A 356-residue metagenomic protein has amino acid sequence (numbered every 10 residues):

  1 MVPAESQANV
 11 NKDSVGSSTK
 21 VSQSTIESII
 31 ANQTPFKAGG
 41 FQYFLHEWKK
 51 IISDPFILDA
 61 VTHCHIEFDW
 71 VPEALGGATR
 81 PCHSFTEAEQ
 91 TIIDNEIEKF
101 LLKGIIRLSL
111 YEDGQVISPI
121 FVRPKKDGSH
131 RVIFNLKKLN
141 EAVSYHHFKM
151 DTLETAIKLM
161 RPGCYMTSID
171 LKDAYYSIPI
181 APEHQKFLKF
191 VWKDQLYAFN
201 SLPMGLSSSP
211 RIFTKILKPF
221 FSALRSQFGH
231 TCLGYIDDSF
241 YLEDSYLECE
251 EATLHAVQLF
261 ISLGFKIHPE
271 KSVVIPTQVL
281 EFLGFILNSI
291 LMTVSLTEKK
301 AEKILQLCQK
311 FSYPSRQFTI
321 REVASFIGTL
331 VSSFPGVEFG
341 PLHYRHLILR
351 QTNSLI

Functional and structural regions predicted by a protein language model:
N9, D13-F148, Q195, G234-D237 (+1 more regions): Reverse-transcribing Pol proteins
P55-I57, S109, P210-F260, P269: Active-site palm subdomain of RNA-directed nucleic acid polymerases
C82-I93, I106-G114, K126, A142-H146 (+8 more regions): Conserved, non-catalytic sequence blocks in retroelement Pol enzymes and Pol-derived host proteins
E112, I120-S129, D151-Y165, R225-S226: A short acidic-Thr-Gly-centered motif at the start of a beta-strand
D127-N140, A156-I180, F318, E322-I327: Conserved catalytic palm subdomain of right-hand nucleotidyl-transferase polymerases, strongest for RNA-directed enzymes
N135, D170-K172, G205, Q227-Y246 (+3 more regions): Catalytic palm active-site di-aspartate
S144, V274-I356: C-terminal reverse transcriptase regions that engage the nucleic-acid substrate
C164, Y175, L196-G229, F318-L342: Conserved pre-motif C helix in the palm subdomain of viral-like polymerases
